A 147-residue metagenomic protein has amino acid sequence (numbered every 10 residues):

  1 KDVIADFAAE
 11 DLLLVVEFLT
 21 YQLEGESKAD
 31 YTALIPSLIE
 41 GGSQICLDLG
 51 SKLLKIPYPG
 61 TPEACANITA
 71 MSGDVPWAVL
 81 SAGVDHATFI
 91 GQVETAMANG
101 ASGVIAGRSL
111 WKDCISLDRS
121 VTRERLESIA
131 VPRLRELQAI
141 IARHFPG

Functional and structural regions predicted by a protein language model:
K1-V75, I90-S102: Alpha/beta enzyme core
P57-P146: Catalytic-face loop-and-helix region of soluble metabolic enzyme cores
